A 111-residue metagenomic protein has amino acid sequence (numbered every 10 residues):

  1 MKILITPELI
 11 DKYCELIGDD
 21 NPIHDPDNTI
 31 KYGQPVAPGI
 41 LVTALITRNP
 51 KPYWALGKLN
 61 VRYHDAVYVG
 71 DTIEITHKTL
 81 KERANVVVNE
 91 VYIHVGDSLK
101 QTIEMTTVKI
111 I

Functional and structural regions predicted by a protein language model:
M1-A55: Hot-dog-fold acyl-thioester-processing enzymes
K2-I5, R62, T106-V108: Generic structural detector for well-ordered beta-strands
G33, H64-A66: Short, surface-exposed secondary-structure edge patches
L41-V42, N60, E104: Generic structural signal for residues positioned in beta-strands
L56-K58, V88: Hydrophobic residues on conserved beta-strands that form the core of alpha/beta folds
K58-H64: Short alpha-helix capping/helix-loop boundary micro-motifs
V67-T72, T76-I111: HotDog/MaoC-like acyl-thioester-processing domains
